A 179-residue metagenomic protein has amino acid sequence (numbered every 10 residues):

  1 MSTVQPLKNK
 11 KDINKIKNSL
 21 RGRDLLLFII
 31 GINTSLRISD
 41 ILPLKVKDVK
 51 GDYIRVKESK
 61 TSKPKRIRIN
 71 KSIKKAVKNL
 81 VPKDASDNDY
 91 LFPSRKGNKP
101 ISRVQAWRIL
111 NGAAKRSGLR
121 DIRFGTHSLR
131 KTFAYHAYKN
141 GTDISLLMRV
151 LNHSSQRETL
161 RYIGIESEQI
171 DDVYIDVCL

Functional and structural regions predicted by a protein language model:
T3-P6, K11-D12, S72, G164-L179: DNA/chromatin major-groove-contacting recognition/catalytic segments
P6-T34, D84: Basic, Lys/Arg- and aromatic-enriched nucleic-acid-binding interface segment
D12, T34, P43-I73: Conserved tyrosine-mediated DNA breakage-rejoining catalytic core shared by Y-recombinases
L27, S35, S39-L44, L147: Alpha-helix N-cap/helix-start motif at helix boundaries, enriched for small hydrophobics
D40-I41, A134, T142-H153, T159-L160: Active-site-proximal segment of tyrosine recombinases
E58-S62, L151-D176: Catalytic-site neighborhood detector that most strongly recognizes the C-terminal catalytic loop/helix of tyrosine
S59-K78, D89-N111: C-terminal catalytic core of Y-nucleophile DNA break-rejoin enzymes
R120-N140: Short basic/aromatic active-site micro-motif
